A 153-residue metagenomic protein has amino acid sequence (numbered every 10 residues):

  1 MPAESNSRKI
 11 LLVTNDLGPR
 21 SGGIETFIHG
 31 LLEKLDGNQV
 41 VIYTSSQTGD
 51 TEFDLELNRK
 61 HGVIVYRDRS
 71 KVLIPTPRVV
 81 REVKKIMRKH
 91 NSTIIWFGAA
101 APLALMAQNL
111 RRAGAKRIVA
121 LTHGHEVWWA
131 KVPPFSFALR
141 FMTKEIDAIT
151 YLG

Functional and structural regions predicted by a protein language model:
S5, T14-S21, G30-P75: N-terminal strand-loop element at the rim of the active site of nucleotide-sugar-dependent glycosyltransferases
K9, T93-I94, R117: Structural motif
L12, V41-T44, A120, Y151: Structural beta-sheet core signal
R81-H90: Short, well-structured alpha-helical segments in soluble
R88, F141-M142: Structural alpha-helical scaffold elements that stabilize or flank donor/cofactor-binding regions in carbohydrate
F97-L103: Short His-centered aromatic/hydrophobic patch
A113-P133, E145-A148: A short, histidine- and acid-enriched strand-loop-helix "catalytic/donor-clamping" loop that lines the nucleotide-sugar
P133-L139: Charged helix-capping and loop-helix junction motifs
